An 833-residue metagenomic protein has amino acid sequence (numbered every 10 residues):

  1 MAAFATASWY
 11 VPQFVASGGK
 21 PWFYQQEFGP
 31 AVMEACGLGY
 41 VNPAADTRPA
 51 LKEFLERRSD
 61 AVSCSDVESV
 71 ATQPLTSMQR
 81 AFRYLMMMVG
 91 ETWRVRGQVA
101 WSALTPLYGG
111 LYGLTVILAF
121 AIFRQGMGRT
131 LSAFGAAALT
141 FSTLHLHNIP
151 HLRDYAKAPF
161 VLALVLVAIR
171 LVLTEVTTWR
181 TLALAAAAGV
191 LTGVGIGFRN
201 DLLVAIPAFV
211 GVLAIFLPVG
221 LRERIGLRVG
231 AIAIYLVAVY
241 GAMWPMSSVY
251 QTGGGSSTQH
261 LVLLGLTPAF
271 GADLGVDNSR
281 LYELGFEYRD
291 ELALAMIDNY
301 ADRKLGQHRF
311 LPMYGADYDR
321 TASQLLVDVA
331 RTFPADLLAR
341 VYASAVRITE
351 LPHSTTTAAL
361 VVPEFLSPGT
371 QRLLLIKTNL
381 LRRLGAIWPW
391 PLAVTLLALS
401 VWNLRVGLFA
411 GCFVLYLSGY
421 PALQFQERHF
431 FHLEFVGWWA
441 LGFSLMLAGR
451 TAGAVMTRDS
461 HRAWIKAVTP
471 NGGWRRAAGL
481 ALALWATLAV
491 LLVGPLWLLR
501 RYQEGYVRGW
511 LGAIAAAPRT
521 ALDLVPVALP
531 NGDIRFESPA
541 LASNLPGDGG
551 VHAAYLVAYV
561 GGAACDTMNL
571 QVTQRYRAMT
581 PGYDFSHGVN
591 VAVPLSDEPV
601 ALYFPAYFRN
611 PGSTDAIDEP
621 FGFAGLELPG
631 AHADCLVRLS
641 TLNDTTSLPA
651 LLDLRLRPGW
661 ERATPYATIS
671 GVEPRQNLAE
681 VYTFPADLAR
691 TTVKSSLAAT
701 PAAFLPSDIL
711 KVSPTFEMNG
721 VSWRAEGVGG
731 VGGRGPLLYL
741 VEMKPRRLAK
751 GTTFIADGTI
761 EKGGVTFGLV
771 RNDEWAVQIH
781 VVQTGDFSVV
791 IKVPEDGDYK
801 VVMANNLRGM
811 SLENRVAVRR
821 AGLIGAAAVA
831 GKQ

Functional and structural regions predicted by a protein language model:
C36-V70, V249-L360: Membrane-proximal stem/loop segments at transmembrane-domain junctions that anchor or position
S69-I117, L375-L384: Loop-to-helix entry region of an early transmembrane alpha helix in multi-pass inner-membrane enzymes
R96-G110, R331, D336-F409: Membrane-interface anchor segments at the N-terminal boundary of transmembrane helices in multi-pass membrane enzymes
W101-S102, A119-F141, P159, T178-W179 (+1 more regions): Transmembrane-helix signature of polytopic, membrane-embedded enzymes that assemble or transfer cell-envelope glycans
A103-M127, A163, V167, L392-T395: Transmembrane-helix motifs of polytopic, lipid-linked glycan transferases
L104-L111, F134-A168, V194-A205, H429-G437: Multi-pass, polyprenyl lipid-linked donor-dependent membrane glycosyltransferases
M127, L164-L184: Membrane-interface transmembrane helices that cradle and orient dolichyl/undecaprenyl
A183-R199, V210-G211, I232-V239, L417 (+1 more regions): Membrane-interface alpha helices of multi-pass inner-membrane proteins
